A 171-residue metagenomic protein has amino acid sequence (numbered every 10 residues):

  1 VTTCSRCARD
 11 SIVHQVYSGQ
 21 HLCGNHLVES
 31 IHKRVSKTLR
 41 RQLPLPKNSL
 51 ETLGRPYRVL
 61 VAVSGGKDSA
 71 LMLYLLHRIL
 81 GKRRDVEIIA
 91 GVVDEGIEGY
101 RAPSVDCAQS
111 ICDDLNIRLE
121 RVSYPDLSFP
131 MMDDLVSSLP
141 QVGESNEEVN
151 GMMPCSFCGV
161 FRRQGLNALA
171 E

Functional and structural regions predicted by a protein language model:
T3-D10, H14-E171: ATP-dependent adenylation/nucleotidyltransferase module used to activate substrates
